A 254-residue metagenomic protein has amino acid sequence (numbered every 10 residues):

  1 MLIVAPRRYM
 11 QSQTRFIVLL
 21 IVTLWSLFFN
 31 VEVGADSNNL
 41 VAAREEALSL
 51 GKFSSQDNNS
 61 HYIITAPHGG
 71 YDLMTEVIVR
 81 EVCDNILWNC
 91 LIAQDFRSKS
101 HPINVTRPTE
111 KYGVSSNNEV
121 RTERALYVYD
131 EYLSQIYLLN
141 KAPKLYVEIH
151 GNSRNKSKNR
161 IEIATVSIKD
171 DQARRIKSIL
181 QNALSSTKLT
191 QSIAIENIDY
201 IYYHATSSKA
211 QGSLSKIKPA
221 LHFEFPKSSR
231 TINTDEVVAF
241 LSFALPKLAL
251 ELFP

Functional and structural regions predicted by a protein language model:
M1-S12: N-terminal secretory signal peptides that target proteins for export/translocation
V18-L27: Bacterial N-terminal signal peptides
V33-P254: N-terminal catalytic or cofactor-binding beta/alpha core of small enzyme domains
